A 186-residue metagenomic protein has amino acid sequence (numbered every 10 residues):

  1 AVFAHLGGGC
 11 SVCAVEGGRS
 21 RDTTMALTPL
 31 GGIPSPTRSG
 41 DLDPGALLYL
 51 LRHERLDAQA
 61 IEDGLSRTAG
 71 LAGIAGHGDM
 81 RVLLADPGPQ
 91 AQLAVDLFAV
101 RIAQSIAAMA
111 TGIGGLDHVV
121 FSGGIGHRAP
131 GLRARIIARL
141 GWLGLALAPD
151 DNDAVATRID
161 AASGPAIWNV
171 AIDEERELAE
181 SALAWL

Functional and structural regions predicted by a protein language model:
A1-A4, Q59-R67, H118-V120: Beta-strand segments within the central parallel beta-sheet cores of soluble alpha/beta enzyme folds
A1-L50: Glycine-rich phosphate-binding loop of actin/hexokinase-like ATP-binding domains
P29-I33, G45-L50, H77-L93, F121: Short, flexible active-site loops
P36-G40, L51, R55, G73 (+3 more regions): Hydrophobic alpha-helical scaffolding
D43-A46, L50-G76: Oxyanion-binding "anion nests"
D63, R67-I113: Adenine-nucleotide phosphate-binding core of ATP-dependent small-molecule kinases
Q92-L116, V120, G126-L186: Internal helix-turn-beta structural module
